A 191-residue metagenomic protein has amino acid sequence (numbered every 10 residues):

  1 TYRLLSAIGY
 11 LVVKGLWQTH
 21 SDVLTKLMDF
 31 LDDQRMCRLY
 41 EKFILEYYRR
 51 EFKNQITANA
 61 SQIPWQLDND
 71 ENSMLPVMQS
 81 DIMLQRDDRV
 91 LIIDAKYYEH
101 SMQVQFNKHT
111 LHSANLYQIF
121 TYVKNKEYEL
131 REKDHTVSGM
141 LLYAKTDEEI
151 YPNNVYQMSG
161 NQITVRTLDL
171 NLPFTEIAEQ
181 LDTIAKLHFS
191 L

Functional and structural regions predicted by a protein language model:
T1-L31: Residue(s) in the substrate-gating loop at a strand-loop-helix junction that position the organic substrate next
D33-L191: Catalytic core segments in nucleotide and nucleic-acid processing enzymes
